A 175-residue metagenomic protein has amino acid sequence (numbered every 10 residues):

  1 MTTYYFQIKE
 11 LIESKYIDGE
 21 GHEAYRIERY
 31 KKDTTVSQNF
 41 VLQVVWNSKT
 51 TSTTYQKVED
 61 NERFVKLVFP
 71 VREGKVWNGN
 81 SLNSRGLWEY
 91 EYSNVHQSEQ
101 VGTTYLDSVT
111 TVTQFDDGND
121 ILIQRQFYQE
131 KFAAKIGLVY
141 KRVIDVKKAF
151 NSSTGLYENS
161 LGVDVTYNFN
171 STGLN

Functional and structural regions predicted by a protein language model:
M1-N175: Conserved functional acidic sites
